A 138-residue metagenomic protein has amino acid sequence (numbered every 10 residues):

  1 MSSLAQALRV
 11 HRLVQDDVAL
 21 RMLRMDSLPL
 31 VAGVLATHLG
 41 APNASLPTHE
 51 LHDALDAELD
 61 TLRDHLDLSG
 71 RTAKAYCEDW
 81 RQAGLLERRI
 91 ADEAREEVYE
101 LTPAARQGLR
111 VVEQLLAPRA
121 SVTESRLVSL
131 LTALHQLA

Functional and structural regions predicted by a protein language model:
M1-L30: Intrinsically disordered, low-complexity serine/threonine- and proline-rich regulatory segments
S2-S3, R9-R12, L35, K74-A75 (+1 more regions): Generic structural signal for short, flexible, solvent-exposed coil/loop and linker residues
A19-L23, N43, T72, E100: Non-transmembrane, amphipathic alpha-helical segments
P29-T37: Short, hydrophobic/amphipathic alpha-helical patches that form generic packing surfaces within helical domains
H38-S45: Short helix-capping/hinge SLiMs at alpha-helix to coil transitions
P47-L137: Extended assembly-interface/linker segments at domain junctions
